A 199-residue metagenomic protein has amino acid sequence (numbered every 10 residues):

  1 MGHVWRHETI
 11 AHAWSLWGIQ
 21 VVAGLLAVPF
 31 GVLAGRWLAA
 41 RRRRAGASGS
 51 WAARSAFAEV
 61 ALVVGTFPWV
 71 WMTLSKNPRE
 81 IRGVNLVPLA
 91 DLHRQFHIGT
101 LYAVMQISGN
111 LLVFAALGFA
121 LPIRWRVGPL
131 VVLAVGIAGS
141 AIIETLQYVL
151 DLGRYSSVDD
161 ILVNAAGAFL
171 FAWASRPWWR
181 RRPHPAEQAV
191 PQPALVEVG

Functional and structural regions predicted by a protein language model:
M1-G153, W173-G199: Bulky hydrophobic segments
R154-V163: Non-cytosolic membrane-interface motifs at loop->transmembrane helix junctions
